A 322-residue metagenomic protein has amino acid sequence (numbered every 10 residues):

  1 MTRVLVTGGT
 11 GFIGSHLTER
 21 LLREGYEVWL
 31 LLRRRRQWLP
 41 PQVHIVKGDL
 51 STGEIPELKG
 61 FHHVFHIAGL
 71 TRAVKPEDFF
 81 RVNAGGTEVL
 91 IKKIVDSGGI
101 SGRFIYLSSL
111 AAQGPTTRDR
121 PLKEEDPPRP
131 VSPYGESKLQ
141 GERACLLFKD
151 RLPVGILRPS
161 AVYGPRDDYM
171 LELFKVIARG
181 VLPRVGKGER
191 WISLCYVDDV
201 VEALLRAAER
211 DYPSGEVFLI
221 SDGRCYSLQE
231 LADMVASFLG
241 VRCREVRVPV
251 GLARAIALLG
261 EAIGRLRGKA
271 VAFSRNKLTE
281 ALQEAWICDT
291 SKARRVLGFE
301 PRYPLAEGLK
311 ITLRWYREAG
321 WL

Functional and structural regions predicted by a protein language model:
V4-E24: N-terminal Rossmann NAD(P)H-binding glycine-rich loop of SDR-like oxidoreductase domains
K47-G85, V89, Q113: NAD(P)H-binding glycine-rich loop region in Rossmannoid oxidoreductase-like domains and their noncatalytic homologs
E88-P133, G155: Conserved Rossmann-fold NAD(P)-dependent oxidoreductase catalytic core, especially the SDR/UDP-sugar
R129-G155: Active-site Tyr-X1-5-Lys
L139, R151-L152, Y163-E172, R206-F218 (+2 more regions): Glycine/proline-rich active-site loop of Rossmann-fold NAD(P)-dependent oxidoreductases
F148-R206, V235-A236: NAD(P)-dependent short-chain dehydrogenase/reductase
S237-Q283: Terminal hydrophobic/aromatic helix or amphipathic segment near a protein terminus
T290-V296, E300, P304-L322: Amphipathic terminal alpha-helices
